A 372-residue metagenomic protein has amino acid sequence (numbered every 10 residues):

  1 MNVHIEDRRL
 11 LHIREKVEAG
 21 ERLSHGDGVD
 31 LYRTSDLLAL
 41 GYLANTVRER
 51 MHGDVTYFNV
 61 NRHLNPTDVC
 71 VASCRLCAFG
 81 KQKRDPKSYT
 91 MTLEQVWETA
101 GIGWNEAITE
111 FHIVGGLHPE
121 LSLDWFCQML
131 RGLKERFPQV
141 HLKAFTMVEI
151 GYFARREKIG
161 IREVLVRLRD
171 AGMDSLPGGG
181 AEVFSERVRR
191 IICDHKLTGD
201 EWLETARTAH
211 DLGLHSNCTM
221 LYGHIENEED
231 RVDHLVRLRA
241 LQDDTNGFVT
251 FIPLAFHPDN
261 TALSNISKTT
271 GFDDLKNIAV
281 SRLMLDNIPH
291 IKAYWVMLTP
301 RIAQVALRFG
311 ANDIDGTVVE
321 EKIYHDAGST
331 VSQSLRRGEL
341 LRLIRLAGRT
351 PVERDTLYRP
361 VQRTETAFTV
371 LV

Functional and structural regions predicted by a protein language model:
M1-L38, W104, V236, Q242-V372: Auxiliary Fe-S-binding modules of radical SAM enzymes
R14-S24, R33-L43, R50-Y57, D68-S73: N-terminal glycine-rich anion-binding loops that anchor highly charged ligand groups
G20, A44, C74, I113 (+5 more regions): Conserved, mostly hydrophobic/aromatic
G28-L31, N61-L64, G115-P119, Y222-I225 (+1 more regions): Conserved short loop/turn motifs at secondary-structure junctions
R50-H52, T56-Q95: Canonical Radical SAM [4Fe-4S] cluster-binding loop centered on the CxxxCxxC motif and its immediate flanking residues
M51-H52, E106, F137, G213 (+2 more regions): A structural signal for short coil/turn segments at secondary-structure junctions
T56-R62, F111, L142-T146, L176-G178 (+4 more regions): Hydrophobic faces of well-ordered beta-strands that scaffold small-molecule active sites in alpha/beta enzyme cores
K81-M220, H224-D233, R237-A240: Conserved Radical SAM active-site core
